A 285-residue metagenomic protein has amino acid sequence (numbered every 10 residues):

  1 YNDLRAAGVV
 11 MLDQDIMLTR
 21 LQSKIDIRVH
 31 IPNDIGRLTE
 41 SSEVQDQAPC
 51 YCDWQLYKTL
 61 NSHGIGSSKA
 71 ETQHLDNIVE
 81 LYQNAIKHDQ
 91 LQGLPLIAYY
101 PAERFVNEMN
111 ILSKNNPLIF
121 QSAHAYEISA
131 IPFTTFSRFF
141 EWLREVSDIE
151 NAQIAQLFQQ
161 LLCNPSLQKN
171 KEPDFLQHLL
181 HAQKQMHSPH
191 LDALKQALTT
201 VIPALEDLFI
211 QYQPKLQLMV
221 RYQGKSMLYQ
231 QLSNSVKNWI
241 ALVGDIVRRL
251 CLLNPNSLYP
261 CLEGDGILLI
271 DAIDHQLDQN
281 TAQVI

Functional and structural regions predicted by a protein language model:
Y1-A7, A197, D207, Y212-I285: Switch/communication elements of ASCE P-loop NTPase nucleotide-binding domains
Y1-I154: P-loop NTPase switch/coupling surface
I16-L18, D89, Q183, H187 (+3 more regions): Aromatic-acidic/polar surface patches that form glycan- and anion
L21, P49, L179-L191, P260-D271: Glycine-rich, flexible loop segments associated with nucleotide phosphate handling
I31-I35, P203, G224: Glycine-centered tight beta-turn/hairpin loop motif at sheet-sheet or coil-to-beta transitions
H74-N77, M186-A193, N238: Soluble or luminal CAZymes and related metallo-dependent hydrolases
I78-D89, L194-L205, I246, L250: Hydrophobic, Leu/Ile/Phe/Ala-enriched alpha-helical segments that form helix-helix packing faces
L94, F136-R144, E150-Q213: Amphipathic alpha-helical domain-onset/packing element
